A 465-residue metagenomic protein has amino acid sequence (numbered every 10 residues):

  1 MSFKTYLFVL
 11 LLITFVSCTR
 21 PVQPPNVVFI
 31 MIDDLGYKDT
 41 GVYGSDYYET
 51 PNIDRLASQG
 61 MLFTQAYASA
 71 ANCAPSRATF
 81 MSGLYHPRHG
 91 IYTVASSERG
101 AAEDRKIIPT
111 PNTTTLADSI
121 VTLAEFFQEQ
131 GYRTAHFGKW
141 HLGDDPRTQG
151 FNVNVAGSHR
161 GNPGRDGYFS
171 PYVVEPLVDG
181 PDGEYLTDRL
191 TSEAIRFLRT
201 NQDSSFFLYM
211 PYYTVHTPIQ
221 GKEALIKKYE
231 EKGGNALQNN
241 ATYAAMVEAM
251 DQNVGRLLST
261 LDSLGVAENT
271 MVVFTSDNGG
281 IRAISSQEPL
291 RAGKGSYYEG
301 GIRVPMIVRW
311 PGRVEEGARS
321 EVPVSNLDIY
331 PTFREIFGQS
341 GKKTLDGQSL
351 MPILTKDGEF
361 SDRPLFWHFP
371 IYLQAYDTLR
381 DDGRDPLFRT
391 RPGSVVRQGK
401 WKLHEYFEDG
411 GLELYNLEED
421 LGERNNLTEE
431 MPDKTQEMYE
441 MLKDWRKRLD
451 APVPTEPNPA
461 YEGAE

Functional and structural regions predicted by a protein language model:
S2-K4, C18-E413, L421-K447, V453-E465: Formylglycine-dependent sulfatase
T5-T14: Sec-dependent N-terminal signal peptides
